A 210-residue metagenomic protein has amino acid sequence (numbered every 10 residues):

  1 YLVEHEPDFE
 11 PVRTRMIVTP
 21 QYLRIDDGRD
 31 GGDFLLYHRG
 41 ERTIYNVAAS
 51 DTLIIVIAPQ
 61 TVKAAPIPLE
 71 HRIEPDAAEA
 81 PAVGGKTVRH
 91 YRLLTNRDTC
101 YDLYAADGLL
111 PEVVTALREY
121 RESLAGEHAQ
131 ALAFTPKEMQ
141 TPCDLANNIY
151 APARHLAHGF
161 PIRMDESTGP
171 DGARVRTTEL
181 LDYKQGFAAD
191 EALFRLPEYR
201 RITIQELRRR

Functional and structural regions predicted by a protein language model:
Y1-R210: Extended soluble regions of mature proteins
